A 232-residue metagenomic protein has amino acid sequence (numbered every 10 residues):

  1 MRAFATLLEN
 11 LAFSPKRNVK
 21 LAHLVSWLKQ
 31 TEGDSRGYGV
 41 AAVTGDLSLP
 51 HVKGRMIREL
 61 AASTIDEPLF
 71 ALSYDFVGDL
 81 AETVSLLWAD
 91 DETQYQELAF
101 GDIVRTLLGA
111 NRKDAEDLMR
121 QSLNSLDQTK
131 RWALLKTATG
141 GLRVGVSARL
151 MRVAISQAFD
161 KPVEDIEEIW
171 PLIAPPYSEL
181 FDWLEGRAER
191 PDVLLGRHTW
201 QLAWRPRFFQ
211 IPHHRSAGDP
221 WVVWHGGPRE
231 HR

Functional and structural regions predicted by a protein language model:
M1-R232: N-terminal nucleic-acid-engaging modules of covalent nucleotidyltransferase systems
